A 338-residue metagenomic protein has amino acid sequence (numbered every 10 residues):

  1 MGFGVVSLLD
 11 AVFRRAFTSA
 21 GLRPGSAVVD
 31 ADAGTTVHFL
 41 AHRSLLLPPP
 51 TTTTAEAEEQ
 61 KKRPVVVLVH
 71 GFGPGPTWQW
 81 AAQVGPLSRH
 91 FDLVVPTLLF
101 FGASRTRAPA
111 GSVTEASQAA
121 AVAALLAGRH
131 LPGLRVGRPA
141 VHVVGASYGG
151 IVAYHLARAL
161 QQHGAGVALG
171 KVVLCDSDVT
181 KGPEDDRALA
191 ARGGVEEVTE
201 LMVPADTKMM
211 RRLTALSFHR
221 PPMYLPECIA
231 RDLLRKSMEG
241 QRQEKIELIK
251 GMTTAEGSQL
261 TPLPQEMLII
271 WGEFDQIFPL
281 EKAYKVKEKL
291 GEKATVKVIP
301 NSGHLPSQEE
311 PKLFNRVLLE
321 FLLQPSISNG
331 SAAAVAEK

Functional and structural regions predicted by a protein language model:
M1-D32, L40-H42, P49-P50, K338: An N-terminal hydrophobic leader/cap segment in hydrolases
S44-T106: Conserved HGGG/HGGXW glycine-rich cap/lid loop of the alpha/beta-hydrolase fold
A116-P139: Conserved acidic catalytic loop of the alpha/beta-hydrolase fold
Y154-A205: Flexible "cap/lid" loop of the alpha/beta hydrolase fold
P183-A191, L201-P264: Conserved alpha/beta-hydrolase catalytic His-Asp/Glu region
L263, I269-W271, D275: Short beta-strand/loop motif that positions the catalytic acidic residue of the alpha/beta-hydrolase fold
Q276-K282: Conserved alpha/beta-hydrolase "acid-adjacent" motif
E292-K338: Catalytic active-site module of serine/aspartate enzymes centered on a nucleophile-bearing elbow/loop
